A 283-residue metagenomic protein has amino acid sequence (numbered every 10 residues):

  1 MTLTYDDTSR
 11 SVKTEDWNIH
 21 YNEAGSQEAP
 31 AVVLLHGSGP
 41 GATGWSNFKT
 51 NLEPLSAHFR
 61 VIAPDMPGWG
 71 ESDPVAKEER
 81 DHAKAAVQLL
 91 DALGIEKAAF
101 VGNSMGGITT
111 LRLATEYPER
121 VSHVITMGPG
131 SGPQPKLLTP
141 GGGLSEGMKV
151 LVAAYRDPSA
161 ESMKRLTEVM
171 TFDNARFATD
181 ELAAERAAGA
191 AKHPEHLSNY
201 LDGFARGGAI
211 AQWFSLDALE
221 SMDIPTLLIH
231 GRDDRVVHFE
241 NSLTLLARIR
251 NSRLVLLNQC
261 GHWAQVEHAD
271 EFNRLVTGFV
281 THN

Functional and structural regions predicted by a protein language model:
W17-E71: Conserved HGGG/HGGXW glycine-rich cap/lid loop of the alpha/beta-hydrolase fold
N22, E53, A63-V101, R274: Active-site loop/oxyanion-hole signature of alpha/beta-hydrolase fold enzymes
G102, G106, T110: Gly/Ala-rich beta-loop-alpha elbow adjacent to hydrolase catalytic centers
T115, S122-P158: Flexible "cap/lid" loop of the alpha/beta hydrolase fold
R156-E220: Conserved alpha/beta-hydrolase catalytic His-Asp/Glu region
M222, L228-H230: Short beta-strand/loop motif that positions the catalytic acidic residue of the alpha/beta-hydrolase fold
D233-V237: Acidic catalytic loop of the alpha/beta-hydrolase fold
S252-N283: Catalytic active-site module of serine/aspartate enzymes centered on a nucleophile-bearing elbow/loop
